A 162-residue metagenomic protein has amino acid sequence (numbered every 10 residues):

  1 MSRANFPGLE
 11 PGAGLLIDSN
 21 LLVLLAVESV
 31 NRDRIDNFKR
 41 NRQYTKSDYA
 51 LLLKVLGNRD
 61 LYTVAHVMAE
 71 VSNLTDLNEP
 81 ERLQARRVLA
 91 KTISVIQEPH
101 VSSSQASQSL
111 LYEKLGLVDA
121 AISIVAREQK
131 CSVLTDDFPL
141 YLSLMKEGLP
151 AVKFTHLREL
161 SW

Functional and structural regions predicted by a protein language model:
M1-G12, Q108-L115, S123, R127-W162: Acidic, PIN/NYN-like endoribonuclease modules and their adjacent C-terminal/linker elements
M1-T63, N78-R82, S161-W162: Short, well-structured N-terminal submotif of metal-dependent ribonuclease cores
D18, D119, D137: Acidic active-site catalytic centers that drive phospho-/nucleotidyl reactions and related ester hydrolyses
L21, V67, I122, P139-L140: Alpha-helix capping/helix-boundary segments
L25-S29, S72-D76, L142-K146: A short acidic (Asp/Glu
F38-N41, L83-I93, T135-L144: Short alpha-helical "patches" and their helix-cap loops
Q43, S47-L115, A120: PIN-domain endoribonuclease scaffold, especially VapC-family toxins
